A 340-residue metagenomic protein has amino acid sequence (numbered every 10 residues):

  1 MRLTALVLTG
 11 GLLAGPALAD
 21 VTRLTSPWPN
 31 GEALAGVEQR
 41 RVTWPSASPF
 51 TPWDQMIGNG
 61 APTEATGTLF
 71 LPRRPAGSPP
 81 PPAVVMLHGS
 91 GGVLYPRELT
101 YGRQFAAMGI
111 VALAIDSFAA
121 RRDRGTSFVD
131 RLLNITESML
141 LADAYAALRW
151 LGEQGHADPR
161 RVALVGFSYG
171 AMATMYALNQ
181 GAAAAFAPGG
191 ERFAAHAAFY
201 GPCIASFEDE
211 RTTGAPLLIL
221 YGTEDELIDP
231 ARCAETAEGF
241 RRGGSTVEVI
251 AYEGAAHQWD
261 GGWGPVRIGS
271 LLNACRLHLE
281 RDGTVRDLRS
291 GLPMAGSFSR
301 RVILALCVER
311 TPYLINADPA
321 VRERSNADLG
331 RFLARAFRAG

Functional and structural regions predicted by a protein language model:
A14-P16: N-terminal signal peptide c-region/cleavage motif recognized by signal peptidases
V21-S78: N-terminal cap/lid segment of alpha/beta-hydrolase-fold proteins
M56-G58, T63-T68, A83-H156, R310-T311: Serine-hydrolase catalytic machinery in alpha/beta-hydrolase-like enzymes
A65, P82, A194, P216: Alpha/beta-hydrolase fold active-site loops
Y95, T136-G214, E226-L227, A231: Primarily recognizes the serine-hydrolase "nucleophile elbow" in alpha/beta-hydrolase and SGNH/GDSL folds
I219-Y221, D225: Short beta-strand/loop motif that positions the catalytic acidic residue of the alpha/beta-hydrolase fold
D229-G239: Short alpha-helix in the alpha/beta-hydrolase fold that links the catalytic acid
T246-G340: C-terminal catalytic histidine-bearing segment of alpha/beta-hydrolase fold enzymes
